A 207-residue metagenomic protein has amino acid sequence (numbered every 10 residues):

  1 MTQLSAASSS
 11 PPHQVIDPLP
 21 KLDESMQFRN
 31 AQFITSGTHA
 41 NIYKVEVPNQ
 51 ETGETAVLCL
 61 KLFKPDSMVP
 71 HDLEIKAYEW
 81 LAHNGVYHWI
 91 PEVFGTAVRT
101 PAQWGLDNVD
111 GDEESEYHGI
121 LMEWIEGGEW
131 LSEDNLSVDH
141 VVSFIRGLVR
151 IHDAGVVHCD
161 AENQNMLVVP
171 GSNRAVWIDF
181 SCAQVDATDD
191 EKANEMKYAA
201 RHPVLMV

Functional and structural regions predicted by a protein language model:
M1-S36: Juxta-kinase regulatory segment immediately upstream of eukaryotic protein kinase catalytic domains
Q27-H83: ATP-binding glycine-rich loop module of kinase domains
K44, W124, V168-V169: Conserved hydrophobic "DFG−1" position in protein kinase catalytic cores
A56, S115-H118, R174: Residues on conserved beta-strands of the protein kinase catalytic domain
S67-P70, E79-V141: Conserved structural core of kinase catalytic domains
S137-V141, H152-D160, Q164-V207: C-lobe/activation-segment region of protein kinase-like
G147-I151: Conserved hydrophobic alpha-helix
